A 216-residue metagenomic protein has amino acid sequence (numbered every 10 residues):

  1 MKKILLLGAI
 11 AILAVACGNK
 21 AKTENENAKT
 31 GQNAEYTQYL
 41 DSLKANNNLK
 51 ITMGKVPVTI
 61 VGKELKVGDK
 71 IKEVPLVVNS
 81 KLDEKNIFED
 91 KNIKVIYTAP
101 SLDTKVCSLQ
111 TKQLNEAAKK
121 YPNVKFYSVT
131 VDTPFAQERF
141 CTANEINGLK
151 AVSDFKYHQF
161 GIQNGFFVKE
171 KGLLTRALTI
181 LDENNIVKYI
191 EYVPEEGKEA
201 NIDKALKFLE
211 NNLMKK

Functional and structural regions predicted by a protein language model:
M1-I4: Positively charged n-region of N-terminal signal peptides that target proteins for export
V15-A16: C-terminal motif of bacterial Sec signal peptides marking the signal peptidase cleavage site
A34-N86: N-terminal "domain-start" segment that seeds a small globular fold
K70, L173-T175: Short, small/polar residue-rich loop motifs at catalytic or cofactor-binding pockets
E84-L114, K125: Short active-site neighborhood of thiol/selenol oxidoreductases, capturing the structured segment around
S108-I146, A151, H158-F160: Structural microenvironment flanking redox-active thiols in thiol-disulfide oxidoreductases
T175-K216: Thiol-/selenol-based redox modules, centered on thioredoxin-like and closely related oxidoreductase domains
